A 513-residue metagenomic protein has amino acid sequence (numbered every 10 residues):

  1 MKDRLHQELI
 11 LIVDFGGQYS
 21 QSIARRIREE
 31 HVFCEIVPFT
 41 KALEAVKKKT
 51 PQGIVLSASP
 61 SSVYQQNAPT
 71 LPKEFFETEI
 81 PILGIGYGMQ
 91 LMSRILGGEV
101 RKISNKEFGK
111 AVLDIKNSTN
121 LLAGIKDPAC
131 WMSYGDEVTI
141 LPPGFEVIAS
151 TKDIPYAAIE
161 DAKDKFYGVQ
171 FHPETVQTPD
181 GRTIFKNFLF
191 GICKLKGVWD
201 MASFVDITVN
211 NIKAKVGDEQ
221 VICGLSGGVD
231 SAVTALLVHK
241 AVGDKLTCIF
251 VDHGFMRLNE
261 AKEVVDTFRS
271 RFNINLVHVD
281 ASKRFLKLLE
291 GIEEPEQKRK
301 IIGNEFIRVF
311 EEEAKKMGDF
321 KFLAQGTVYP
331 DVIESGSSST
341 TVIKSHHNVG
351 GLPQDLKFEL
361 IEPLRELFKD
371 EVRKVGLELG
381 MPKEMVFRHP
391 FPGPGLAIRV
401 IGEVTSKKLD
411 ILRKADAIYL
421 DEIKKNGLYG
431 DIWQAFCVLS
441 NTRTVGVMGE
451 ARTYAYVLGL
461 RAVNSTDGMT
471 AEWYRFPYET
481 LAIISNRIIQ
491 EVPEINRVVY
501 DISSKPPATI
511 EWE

Functional and structural regions predicted by a protein language model:
M1-L56, P60-Q66, T70-L71, F76-T78 (+2 more regions): RNA-binding accessory domains that recognize and position tRNA/RNA substrates
E79-L83: Conserved pre-ATP/AMP-binding loop-to-beta segment of ANL
G84, G88, S93: Gly/Ala-rich beta-loop-alpha elbow adjacent to hydrolase catalytic centers
Q325-T327: Extended catalytic-interface subdomain
